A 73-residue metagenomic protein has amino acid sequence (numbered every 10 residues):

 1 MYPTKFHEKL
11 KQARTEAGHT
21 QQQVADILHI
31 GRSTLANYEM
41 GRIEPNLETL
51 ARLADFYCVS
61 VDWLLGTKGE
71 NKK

Functional and structural regions predicted by a protein language model:
M1-E16: A short, Lys/Arg-rich alpha-helix, primarily the initiator
T15, D26, D55: Alpha-helical residues within the helix-turn-helix
T15, H29, M40-R42, G69: Residue-level detection of the helix-turn-helix DNA-binding "recognition helix"
G18-N37: Short alpha-helical DNA-recognition segment
H29, E48-W63: DNA major-groove recognition helix of helix-turn-helix/homeodomain DNA-binding modules
E39, Y57, L65-K68: DNA major-groove recognition helix of helix-turn-helix
R42-R52, N71: Short, basic-rich loop-to-helix N-cap that marks the start of a DNA-contacting helix
